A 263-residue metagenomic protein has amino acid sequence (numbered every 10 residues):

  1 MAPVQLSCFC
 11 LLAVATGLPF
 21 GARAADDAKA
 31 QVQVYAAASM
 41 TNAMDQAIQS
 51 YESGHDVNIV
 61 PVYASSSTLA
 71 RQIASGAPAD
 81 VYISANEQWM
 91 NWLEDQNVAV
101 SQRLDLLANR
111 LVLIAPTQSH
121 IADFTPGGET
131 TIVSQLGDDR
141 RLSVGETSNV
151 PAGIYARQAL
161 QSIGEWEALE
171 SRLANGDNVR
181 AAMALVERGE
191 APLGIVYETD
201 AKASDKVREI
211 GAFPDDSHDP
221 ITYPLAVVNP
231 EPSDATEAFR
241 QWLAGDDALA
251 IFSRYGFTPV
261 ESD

Functional and structural regions predicted by a protein language model:
M1-A2: N-terminal secretory signal peptides that target proteins for export/translocation
Q5-G17: Bacterial N-terminal signal peptides
L18-A24: Sec/Tat signal peptide C-region and signal peptidase I cleavage site
A25-S67, R71-A77, S84-E87, N91-Q96 (+2 more regions): Exported/periplasmic ABC-transporter solute-binding proteins
